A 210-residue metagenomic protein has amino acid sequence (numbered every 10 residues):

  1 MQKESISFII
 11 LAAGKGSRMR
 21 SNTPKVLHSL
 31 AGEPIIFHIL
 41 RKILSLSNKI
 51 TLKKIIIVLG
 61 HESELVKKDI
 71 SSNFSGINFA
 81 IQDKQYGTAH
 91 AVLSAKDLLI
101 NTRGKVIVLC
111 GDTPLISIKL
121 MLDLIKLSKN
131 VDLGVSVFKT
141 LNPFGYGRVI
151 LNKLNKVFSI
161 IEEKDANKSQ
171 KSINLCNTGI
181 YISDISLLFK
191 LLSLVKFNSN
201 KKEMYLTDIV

Functional and structural regions predicted by a protein language model:
M1-S21: N-terminal nucleotide-binding beta1-loop-alpha1 segment
Q2-S7, P34-L109, L115-D123: Conserved N-terminal catalytic core of the sugar/cofactor nucleotidyltransferase
N22-L40: Short catalytic helix/loop segments, enriched in acidic residues and glycine and frequently bearing histidine
V26, G76-N78, K156: Conserved beta-strand segments of alpha/beta enzyme cores
S29, L115, I182: Short aromatic/basic micro-patch
R103, T140-S169: Rossmann-like NAD(P)H-binding beta-loop-alpha module
K119-F144: Conserved donor-nucleotide/metal-binding helix-loop-beta segment in metal-dependent transferases, i.e., the alpha-helix
V157-V210: Catalytic-core segments of class I nucleotidyltransferases/pyrophosphorylases that form NMP-activated intermediates
